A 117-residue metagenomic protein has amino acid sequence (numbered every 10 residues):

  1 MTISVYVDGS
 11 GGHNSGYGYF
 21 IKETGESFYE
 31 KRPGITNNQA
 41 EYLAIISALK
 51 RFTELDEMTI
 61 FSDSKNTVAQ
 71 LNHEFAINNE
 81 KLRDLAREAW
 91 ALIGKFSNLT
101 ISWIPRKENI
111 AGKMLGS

Functional and structural regions predicted by a protein language model:
M1-Q39, K50-E54: RNase H-like nuclease fold core
G12-N14, L49-G116: RNase H catalytic domain
G34-E41, N78, L82: Active-site beta-loop-alpha junctions of metal-dependent nucleic acid enzymes, especially the RNase H-like/DDE
A44-I46: Alpha-helical metal-binding/catalytic segments enriched in His/Glu/Asp
